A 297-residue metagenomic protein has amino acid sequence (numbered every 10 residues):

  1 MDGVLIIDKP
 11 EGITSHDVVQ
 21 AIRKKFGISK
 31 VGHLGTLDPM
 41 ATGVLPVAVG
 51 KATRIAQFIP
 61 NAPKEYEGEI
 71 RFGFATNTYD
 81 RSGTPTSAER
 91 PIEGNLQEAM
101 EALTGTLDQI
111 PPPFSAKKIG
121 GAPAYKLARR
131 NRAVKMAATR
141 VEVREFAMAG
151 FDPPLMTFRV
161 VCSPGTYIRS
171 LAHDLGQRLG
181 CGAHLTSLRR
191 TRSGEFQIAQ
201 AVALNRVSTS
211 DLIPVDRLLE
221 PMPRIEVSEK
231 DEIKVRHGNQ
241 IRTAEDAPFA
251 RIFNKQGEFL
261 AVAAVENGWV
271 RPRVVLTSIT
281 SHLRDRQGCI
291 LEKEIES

Functional and structural regions predicted by a protein language model:
M1-P10, T14-L37, A41-V44, M100 (+1 more regions): Accessory RNA 3′-end/elbow-binding domains used by RNA modification enzymes
K30-P60, K126-R129: Glycine/acidic-rich beta-strand-loop module
V47, G68, G121, L171 (+2 more regions): Residue-level signal for inorganic ion chemistry
F58-P111: Acidic, low-complexity central loop/insert segments
Y79-S82, I110-T139: Glycine- and acidic-residue-rich catalytic/RNA-contacting loop of pseudouridine synthases
P123, P154-A199: Pseudouridine synthase
R140-P154: Helix-hairpin-helix/helix-loop-helix acidic hairpins
